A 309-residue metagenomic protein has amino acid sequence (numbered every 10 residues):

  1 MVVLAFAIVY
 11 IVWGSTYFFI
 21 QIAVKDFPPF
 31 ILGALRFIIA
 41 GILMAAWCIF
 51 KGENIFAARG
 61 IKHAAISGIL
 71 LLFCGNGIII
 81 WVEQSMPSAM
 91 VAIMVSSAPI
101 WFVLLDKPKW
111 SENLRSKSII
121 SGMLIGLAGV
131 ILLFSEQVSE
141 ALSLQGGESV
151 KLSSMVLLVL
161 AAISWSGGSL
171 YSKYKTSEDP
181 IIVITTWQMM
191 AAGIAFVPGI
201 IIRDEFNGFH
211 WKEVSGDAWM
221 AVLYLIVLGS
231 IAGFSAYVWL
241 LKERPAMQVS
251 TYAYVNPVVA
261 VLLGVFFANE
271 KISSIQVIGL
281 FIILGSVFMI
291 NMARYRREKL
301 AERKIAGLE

Functional and structural regions predicted by a protein language model:
M1-I31, S143-S177, I194-P198, E302-E309: Glycine-/small-residue-enriched transmembrane alpha-helix faces in small-molecule transporters and effluxers
L4, F37-I39, A45, D217-M220 (+1 more regions): C-terminal-most transmembrane helix of multi-pass membrane proteins
V12, T16-Y17, A45-V95, L132 (+1 more regions): Specific transmembrane alpha-helical segments of multi-pass solute transporters/efflux pumps, especially DMT/EamA
S15, F19-I22, D26, A40-A57 (+4 more regions): Membrane-interface helix-cap regions at the ends of transmembrane helices in multi-pass membrane proteins
D26-C74, S97-L105, S164-G168, T185-F206 (+2 more regions): Transmembrane alpha-helices of multi-pass small-molecule transport proteins
I31-I42, L71, I79-S118, V130 (+1 more regions): Specific alpha-helical transmembrane segments that line the substrate/conduction pathway and gating interfaces
G33-L35, N76, V91-S97, L170-I194 (+2 more regions): Helix-helix packing/entry segments at the starts of transmembrane helices
N54, A58-H63, A92-V95, P108-L132 (+5 more regions): Loop-to-transmembrane alpha-helix entry segments
